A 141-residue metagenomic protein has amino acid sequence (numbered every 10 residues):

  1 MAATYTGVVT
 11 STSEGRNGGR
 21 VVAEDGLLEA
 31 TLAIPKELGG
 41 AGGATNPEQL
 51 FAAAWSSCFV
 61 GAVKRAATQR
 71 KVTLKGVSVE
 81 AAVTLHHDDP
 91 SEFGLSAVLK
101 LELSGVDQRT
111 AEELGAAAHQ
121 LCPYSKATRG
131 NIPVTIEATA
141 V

Functional and structural regions predicted by a protein language model:
M1-A53, V60-V141: Extended beta-strand/beta-hairpin segments
